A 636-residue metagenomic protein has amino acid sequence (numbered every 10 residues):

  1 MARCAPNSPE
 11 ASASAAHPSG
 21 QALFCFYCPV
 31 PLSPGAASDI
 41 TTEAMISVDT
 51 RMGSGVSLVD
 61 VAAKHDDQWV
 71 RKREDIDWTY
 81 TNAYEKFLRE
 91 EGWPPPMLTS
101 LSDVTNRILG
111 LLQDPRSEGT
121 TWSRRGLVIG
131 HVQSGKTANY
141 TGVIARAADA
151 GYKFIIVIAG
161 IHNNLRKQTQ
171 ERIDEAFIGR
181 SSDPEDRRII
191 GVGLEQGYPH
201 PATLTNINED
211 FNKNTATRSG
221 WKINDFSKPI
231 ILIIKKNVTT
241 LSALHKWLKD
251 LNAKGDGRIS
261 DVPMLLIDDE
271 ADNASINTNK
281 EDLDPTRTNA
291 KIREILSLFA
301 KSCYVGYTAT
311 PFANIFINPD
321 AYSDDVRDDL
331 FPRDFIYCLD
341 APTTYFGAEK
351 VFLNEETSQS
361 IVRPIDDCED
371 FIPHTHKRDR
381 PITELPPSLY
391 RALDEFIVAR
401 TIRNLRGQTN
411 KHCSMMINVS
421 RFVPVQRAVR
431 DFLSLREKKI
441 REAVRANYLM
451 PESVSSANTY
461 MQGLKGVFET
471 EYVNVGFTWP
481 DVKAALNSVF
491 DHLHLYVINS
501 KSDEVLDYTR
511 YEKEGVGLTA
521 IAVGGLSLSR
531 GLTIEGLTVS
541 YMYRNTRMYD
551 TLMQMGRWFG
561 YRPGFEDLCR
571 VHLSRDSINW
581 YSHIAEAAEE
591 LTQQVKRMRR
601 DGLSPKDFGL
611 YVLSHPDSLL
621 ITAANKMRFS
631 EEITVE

Functional and structural regions predicted by a protein language model:
F87-I129: Conserved pre-motif I regulatory segment
N139, V143: Hydrophobic positions on the alpha1 helix immediately C-terminal to the Walker A/P-loop
F154-P184, R188, R421: Conserved Walker A/P-loop ATP-binding site and its immediately adjacent core in helicase/helicase-like ATPase domains
S182-D210, R258, V262-A271, I402-R403 (+1 more regions): Conserved C-terminal RecA-like helicase domain
P184-Q196, V262-D268, N277-R406, S414 (+1 more regions): Conserved P-loop NTPase catalytic core
T203-V262, S275-I295, G524-G525: Conserved RecA-like ASCE ATPase "motif II neighborhood" in helicase/translocase motors
E355-Y472, K483, F559, R575-E636: C-terminal helicase lobe and adjacent C-terminal extensions/tails of nucleic-acid helicase motors
L495-N579: Conserved RecA-like P-loop NTPase helicase motor core
